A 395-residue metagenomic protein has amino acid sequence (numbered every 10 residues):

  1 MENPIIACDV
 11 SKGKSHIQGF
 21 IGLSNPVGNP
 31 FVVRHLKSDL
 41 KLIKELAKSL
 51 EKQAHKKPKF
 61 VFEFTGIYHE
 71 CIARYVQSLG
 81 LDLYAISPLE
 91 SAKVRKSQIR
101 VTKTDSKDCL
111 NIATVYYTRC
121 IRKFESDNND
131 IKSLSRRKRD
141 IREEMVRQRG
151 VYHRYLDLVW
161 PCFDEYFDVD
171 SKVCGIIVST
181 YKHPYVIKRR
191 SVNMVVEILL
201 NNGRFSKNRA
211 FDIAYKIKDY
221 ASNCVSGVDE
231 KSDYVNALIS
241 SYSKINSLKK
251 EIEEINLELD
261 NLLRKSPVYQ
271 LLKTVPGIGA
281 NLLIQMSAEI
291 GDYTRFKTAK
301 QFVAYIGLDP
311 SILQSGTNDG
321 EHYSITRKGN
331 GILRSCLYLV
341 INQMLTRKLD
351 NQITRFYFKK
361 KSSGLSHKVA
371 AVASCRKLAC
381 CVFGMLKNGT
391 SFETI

Functional and structural regions predicted by a protein language model:
M1-I395: A detector of single, family-specific signature residues that are central to catalytic or substrate-handling motifs
